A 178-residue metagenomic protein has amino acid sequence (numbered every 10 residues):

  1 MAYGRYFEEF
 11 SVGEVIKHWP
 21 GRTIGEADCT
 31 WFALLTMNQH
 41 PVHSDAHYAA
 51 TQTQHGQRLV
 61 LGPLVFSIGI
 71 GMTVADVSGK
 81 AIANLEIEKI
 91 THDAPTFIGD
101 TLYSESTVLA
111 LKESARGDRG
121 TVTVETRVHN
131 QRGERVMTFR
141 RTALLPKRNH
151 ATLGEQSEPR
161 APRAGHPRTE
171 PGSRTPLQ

Functional and structural regions predicted by a protein language model:
M1-E14, H92, T96-T101, E105-Q178: HotDog/MaoC-like acyl-thioester-processing domains
M1-E86, R148-E170, R174-Q178: Hot-dog-fold acyl-thioester-processing enzymes
